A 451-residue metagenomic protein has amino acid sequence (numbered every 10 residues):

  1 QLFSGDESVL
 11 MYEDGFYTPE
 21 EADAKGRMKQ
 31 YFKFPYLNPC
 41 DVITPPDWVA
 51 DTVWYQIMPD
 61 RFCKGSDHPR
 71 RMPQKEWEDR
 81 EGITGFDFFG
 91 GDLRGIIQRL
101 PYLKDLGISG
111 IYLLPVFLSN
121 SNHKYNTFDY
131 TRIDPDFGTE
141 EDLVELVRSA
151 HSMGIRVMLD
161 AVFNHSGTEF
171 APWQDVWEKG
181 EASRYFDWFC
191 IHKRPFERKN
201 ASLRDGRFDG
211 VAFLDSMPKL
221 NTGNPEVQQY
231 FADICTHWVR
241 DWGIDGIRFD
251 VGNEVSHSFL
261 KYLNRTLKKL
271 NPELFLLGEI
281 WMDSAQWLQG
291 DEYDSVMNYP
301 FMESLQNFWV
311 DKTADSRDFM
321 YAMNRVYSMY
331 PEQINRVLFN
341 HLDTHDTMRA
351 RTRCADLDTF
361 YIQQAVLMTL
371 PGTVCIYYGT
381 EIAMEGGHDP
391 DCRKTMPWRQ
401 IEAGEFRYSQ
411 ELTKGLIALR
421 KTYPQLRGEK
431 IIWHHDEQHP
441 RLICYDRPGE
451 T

Functional and structural regions predicted by a protein language model:
Q1-V53, K64-W77, I83, F88: The feature marks proteins involved in alpha-glucan
V42-D51, I97-G107, V147, V326-Y330 (+1 more regions): Short amphipathic alpha-helices and their capping/turn segments at secondary-structure boundaries
V53-Y55, I111-L113, V157-L159, I247 (+4 more regions): Hydrophobic faces of well-ordered beta-strands that scaffold small-molecule active sites in alpha/beta enzyme cores
M58-S109, V116-W242, L263-K269, Q286: Substrate-binding/active-site clefts of carbohydrate-active enzymes
D60, R71-M72, Q289-P300, R336-D343 (+2 more regions): Aromatic/acidic polysaccharide-binding cleft in carbohydrate-active enzymes
V147-I155, H165, F170-E181, T236 (+6 more regions): Active-site-proximal helices and loops of the catalytic beta/alpha 8
M158, G246-G252, A350, T451: Short catalytic-loop micro-motif centered on adjacent basic/acidic residues
H434-T451: Carbohydrate-binding surface patches
